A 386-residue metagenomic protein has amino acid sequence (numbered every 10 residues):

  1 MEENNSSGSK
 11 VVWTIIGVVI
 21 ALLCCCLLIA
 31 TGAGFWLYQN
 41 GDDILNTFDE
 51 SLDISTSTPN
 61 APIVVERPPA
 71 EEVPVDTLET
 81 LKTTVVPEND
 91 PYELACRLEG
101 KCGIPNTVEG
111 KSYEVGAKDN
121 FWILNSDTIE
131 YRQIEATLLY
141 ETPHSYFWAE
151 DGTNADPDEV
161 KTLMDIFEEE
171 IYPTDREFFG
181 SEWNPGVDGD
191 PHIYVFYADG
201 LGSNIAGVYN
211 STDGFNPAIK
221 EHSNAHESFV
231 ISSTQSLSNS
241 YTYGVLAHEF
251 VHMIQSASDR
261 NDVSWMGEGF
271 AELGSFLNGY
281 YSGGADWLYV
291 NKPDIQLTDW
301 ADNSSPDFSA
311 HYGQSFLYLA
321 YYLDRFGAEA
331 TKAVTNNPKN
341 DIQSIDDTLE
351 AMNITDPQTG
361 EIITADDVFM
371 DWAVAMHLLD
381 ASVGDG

Functional and structural regions predicted by a protein language model:
M1-N5, S9-T137: N-terminal low-structure segments adjacent to metalloprotease catalytic domains across cellular compartments
V108-G110, G116-A136, E249-N278: Long, acidic, intrinsically disordered low-complexity segments
E141-V263, F270, Y280-G284, L288 (+1 more regions): Juxtacatalytic substrate-recognition/specificity segment
E159, L163, F167, I171 (+7 more regions): Stable alpha-helical elements in mature extracytoplasmic
I166-E182, M253-A257, G274-L277, Y281 (+5 more regions): Structured segments of extracytoplasmic/periplasmic soluble domains in secreted or envelope-associated proteins
D262-M266, D307-Q314, K339-N340: Short, contiguous, pocket-lining structural segments that sit at or immediately flank catalytic/ligand-binding sites
E272-S275, G279-A333: Metalloprotease/metallohydrolase-associated module, dominated by Zn2+-dependent proteases
N340-G386: Beta/coil-rich, acidic/histidine-enriched accessory regions frequently appended to metallopeptidases
